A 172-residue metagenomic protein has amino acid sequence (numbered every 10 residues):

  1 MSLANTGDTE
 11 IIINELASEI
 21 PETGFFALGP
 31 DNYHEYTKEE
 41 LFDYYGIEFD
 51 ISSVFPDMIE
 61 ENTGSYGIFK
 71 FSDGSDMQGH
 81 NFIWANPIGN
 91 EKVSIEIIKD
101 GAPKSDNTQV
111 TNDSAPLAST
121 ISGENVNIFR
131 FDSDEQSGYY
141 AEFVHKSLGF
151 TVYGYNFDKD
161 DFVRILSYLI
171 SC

Functional and structural regions predicted by a protein language model:
M1-A4: Sec-dependent N-terminal signal peptides of Gram-positive bacterial secreted proteins and lipoproteins
G7-Y140, H145: Short, solvent-exposed recognition patches
K146-C172: Surface-exposed amphipathic alpha-helical segments
